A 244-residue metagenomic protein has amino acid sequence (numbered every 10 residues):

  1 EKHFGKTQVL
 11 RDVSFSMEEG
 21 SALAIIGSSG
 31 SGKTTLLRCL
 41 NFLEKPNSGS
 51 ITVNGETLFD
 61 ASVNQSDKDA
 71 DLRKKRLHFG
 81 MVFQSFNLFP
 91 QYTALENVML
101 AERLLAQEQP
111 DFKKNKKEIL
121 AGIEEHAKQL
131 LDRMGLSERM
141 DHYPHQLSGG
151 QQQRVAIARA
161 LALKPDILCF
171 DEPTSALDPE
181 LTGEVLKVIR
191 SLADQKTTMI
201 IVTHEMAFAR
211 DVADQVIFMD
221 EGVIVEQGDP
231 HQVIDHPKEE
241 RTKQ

Functional and structural regions predicted by a protein language model:
I26-S28: The feature captures the beta-strand-to-loop junction immediately N-terminal to the Walker
N41: Helix-to-loop junction immediately C-terminal to a conserved catalytic motif
Y143-L147, Q151: Conserved ABC ATPase signature
A162-D166: A short, proline-enriched helix->beta-strand linker immediately N-terminal to the Walker B motif in ABC-type P-loop
L168-D171: Catalytic Walker B motif of ABC-type/P-loop ATPase nucleotide-binding domains
